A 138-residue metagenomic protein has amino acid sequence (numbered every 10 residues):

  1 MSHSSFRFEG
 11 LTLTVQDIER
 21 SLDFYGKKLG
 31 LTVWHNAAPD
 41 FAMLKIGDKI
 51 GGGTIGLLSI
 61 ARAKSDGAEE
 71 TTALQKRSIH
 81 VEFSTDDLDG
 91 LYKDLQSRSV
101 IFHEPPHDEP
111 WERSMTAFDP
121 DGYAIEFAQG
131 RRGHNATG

Functional and structural regions predicted by a protein language model:
M1-L22, I50, I79-F83, R131-G138: N-terminal beta-strand motif that seeds the catalytic metal site of vicinal oxygen chelate
M1-S4, G10, Y92-G138: Vicinal oxygen chelate
I18-T32: Amphipathic alpha-helical segments
F24, D89-D94: Short amphipathic alpha-helices within nucleic acid-binding modules
T32-A73, A124-G130: Conserved short beta-strand elements that form part of the metal-binding/catalytic scaffold of enzyme active sites
A38, R77, W111: Exposed loop/turn and edge beta-strand positions of beta-sandwich/beta-sheet ligand-binding modules
K76, T85-D89: Short proline/glycine-enriched turn/loop motifs at strand-loop junctions of beta-rich domains
